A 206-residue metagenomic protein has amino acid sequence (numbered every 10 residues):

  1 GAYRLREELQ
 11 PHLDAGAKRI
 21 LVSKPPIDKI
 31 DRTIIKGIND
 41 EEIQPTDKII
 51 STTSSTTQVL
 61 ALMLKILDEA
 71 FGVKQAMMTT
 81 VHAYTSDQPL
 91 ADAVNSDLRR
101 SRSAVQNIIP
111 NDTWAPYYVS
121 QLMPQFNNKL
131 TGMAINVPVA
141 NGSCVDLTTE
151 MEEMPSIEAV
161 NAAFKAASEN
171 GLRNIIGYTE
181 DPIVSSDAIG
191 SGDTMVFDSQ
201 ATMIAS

Functional and structural regions predicted by a protein language model:
G1-S101, M203-A205: N-terminal Rossmann-like NAD(P) cofactor-binding subdomain of oxidoreductases, focused on the glycine-rich
K74-S206: C-terminal substrate-binding/catalytic lobe of Rossmann-fold NAD(P)-dependent oxidoreductases
